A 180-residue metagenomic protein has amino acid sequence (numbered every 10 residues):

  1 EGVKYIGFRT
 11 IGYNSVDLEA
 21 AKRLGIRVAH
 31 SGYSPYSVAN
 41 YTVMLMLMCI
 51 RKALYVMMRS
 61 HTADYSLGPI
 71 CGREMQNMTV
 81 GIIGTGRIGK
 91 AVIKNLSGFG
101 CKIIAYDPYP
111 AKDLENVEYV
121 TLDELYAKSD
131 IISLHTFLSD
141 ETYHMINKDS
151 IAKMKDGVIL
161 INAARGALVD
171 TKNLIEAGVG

Functional and structural regions predicted by a protein language model:
E1, V16-R23, L96, P108-N116: Short loop/helix-cap segments at secondary-structure boundaries that form the rim of catalytic
E1-M57, L160: Phosphate/diphosphate ligand-binding glycine-rich loop within oxidoreductases
V3, Q76-T79, K148, G157: Phosphate-coordination loops involved in phosphoryl transfer and adenosine-cofactor binding
V56-A91, E118: Glycine-rich NAD(P)-binding loop of Rossmann-like domains
T79, C101-K102: Residues at the starts of beta-strands that form the adenosine-phosphate
I93, S97, G178-V179: Gly/Ala-rich phosphate-binding loop of Rossmann-like dinucleotide-binding domains, activating on the conserved
P108-G180: Rossmann-like adenosine-cofactor binding region
